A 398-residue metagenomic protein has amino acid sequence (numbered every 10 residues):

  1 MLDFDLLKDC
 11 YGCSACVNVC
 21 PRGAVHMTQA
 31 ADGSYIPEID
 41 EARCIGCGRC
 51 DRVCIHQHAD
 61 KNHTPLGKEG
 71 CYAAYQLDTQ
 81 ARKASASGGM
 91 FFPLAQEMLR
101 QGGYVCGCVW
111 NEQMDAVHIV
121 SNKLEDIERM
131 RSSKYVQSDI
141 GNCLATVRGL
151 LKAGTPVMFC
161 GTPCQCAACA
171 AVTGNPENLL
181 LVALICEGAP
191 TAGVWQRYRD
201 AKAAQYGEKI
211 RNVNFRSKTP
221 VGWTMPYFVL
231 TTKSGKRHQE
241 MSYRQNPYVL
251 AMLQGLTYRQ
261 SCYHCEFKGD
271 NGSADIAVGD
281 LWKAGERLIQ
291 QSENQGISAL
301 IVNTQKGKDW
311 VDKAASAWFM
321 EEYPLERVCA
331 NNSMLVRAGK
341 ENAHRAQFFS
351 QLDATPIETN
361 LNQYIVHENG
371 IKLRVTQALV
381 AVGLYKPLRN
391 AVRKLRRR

Functional and structural regions predicted by a protein language model:
M1-L7, E38-A42, R244-L253: Short, intrinsically disordered, charge-biased short linear motifs at domain edges
L2-D3, A15-E38, G48-L66, D275-I276: Iron-sulfur cluster-binding cysteine motifs and their immediate structural context in ferredoxin-like electron-transfer
K8-G23, I45-Q57, T162-A168, Y258-D270: Local cysteine-cluster metal-coordination motifs and their immediate loop/turn environment, predominantly Fe-S cluster
A42-A153, V328-A346, L352-E358, Q363: Flanking helices and flexible, charged tails adjoining ferredoxin-like Fe-S electron-transfer domains in multi-subunit
S87-G89, E112, F159-C169, G188-P190: Gly/Ser/Thr-rich loops at beta-strand to alpha-helix junctions that form or flank small-molecule/cofactor-binding
Q101-Y104, E208-R398: Long, compositionally biased charged/polar accessory segments in the mid-to-C-terminal portions of proteins
G174-I185: A short alpha->loop->secondary-structure connector
A189-R199: Short, charged, surface-exposed secondary-structure boundary motifs
